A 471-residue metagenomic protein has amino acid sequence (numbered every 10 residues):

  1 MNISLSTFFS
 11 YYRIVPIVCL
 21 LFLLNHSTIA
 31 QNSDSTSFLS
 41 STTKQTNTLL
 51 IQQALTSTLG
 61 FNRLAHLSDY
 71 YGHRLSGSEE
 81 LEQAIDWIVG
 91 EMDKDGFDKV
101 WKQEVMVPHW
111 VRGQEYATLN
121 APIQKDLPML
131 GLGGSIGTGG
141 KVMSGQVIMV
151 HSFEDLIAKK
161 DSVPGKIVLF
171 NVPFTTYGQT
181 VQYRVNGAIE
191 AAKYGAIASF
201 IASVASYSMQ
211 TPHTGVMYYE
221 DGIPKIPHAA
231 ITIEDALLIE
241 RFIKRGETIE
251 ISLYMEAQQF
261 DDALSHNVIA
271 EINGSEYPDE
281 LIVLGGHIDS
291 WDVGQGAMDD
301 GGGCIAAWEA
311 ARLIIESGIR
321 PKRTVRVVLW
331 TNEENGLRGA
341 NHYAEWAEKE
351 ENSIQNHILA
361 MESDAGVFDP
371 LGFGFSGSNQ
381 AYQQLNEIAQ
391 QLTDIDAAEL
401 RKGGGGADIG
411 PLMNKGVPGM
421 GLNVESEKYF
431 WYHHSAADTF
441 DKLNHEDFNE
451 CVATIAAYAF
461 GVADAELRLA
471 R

Functional and structural regions predicted by a protein language model:
T36-S37, L49, A65, D69-I167 (+1 more regions): Noncatalytic luminal/extracellular "stalk/propeptide" segments of secretory-pathway proteins
F38-S78, T211-V216, D289, L359 (+2 more regions): N-terminal capping segment at the start of a domain
K44-T46, A121-D161, M217-A297, R312 (+1 more regions): Soluble metallo-hydrolase cores and metallopeptidase-like ectodomains found primarily in the secretory/periplasmic
N47-L55, D69-E79, G145-F153, P173-A188 (+7 more regions): Second-shell loop/turn segments in exported
S78, L127-P227, D396-A398: Extracellular/luminal Protease-associated
Q124, G140, H228, Y277 (+2 more regions): Metal-dependent peptidase/peptidase-like ectodomains
T175-T176, Y183-N186, E190, L264-N267 (+2 more regions): Acidic/histidine-rich catalytic neighborhood of metal-dependent amide-processing enzymes
R312, E316, F430-R471: His/Asp/Glu-rich mid-to-C-terminal helical/loop segments that flank catalytic regions of hydrolases
